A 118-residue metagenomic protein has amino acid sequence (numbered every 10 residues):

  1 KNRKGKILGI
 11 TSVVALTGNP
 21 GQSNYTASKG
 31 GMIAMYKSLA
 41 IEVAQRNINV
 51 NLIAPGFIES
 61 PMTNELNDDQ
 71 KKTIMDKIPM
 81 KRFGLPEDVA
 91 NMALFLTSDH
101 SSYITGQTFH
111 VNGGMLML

Functional and structural regions predicted by a protein language model:
S12: Residue(s) in the substrate-gating loop at a strand-loop-helix junction that position the organic substrate next
L16, I33, N51-N64: Short, flexible catalytic-loop segment of classical short-chain dehydrogenase/reductase
T17, L94, T105-L118: Short C-terminal tail/terminal secondary-structure segment of NAD(P)H-dependent dehydrogenase/reductase domains
S28, Y36: Active-site helix of classical SDR
I41-Q45, S102: Alpha-helical segment proximal to the catalytic Tyr-Lys
Q45, F57-I78: A glycine/serine/threonine-rich, flexible loop-to-helix segment that serves as the NAD(P) cofactor-binding "lid"
N49-P55, E59, T97-H100, H110-N112: Conserved SDR Rossmann-fold cofactor-binding beta-strand/turn motif
I78-V89, H100: A conserved structural motif in NAD(P)-dependent oxidoreductases
